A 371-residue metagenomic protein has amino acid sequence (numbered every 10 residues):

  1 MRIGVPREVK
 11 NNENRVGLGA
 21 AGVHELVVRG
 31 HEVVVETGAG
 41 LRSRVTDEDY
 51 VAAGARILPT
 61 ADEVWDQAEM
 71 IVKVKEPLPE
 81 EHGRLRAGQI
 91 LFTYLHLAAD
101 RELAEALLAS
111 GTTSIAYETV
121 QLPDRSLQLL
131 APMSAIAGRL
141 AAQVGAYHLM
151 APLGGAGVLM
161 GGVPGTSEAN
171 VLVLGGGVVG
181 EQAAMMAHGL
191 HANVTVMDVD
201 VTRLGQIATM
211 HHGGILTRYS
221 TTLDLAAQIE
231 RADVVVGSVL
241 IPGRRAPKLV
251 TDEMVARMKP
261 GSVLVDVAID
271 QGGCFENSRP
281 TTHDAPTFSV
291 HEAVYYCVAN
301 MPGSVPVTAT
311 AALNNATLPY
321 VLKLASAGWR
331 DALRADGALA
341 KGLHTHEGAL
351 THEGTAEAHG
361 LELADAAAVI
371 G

Functional and structural regions predicted by a protein language model:
M1-A106, S110: An N-terminal-biased, well-structured beta-alpha scaffold segment characteristic of Rossmann-like dinucleotide-binding
R2, E8, P79-N170, V298-N300: Glycine/serine-rich phosphate-binding loop and adjoining beta1-alpha1 elements at the start of nucleotide-handling
V5, V34-T37, I57-P59, W65 (+8 more regions): General beta-strand structural signal in soluble alpha/beta enzymes
P6-V45, G154-G237, T287: Glycine-rich phosphate/diphosphate-binding loop of Rossmann-like nucleotide-binding domains
E69, K75-E76, L95-H96, T221 (+3 more regions): Short glycine-/small-residue-rich Rossmann-like dinucleotide-binding loops
E118-L159, I269, C274-G371: Adenosine-phosphate binding glycine-rich loop
T209-E292: Rossmann-like adenosine-cofactor binding region
